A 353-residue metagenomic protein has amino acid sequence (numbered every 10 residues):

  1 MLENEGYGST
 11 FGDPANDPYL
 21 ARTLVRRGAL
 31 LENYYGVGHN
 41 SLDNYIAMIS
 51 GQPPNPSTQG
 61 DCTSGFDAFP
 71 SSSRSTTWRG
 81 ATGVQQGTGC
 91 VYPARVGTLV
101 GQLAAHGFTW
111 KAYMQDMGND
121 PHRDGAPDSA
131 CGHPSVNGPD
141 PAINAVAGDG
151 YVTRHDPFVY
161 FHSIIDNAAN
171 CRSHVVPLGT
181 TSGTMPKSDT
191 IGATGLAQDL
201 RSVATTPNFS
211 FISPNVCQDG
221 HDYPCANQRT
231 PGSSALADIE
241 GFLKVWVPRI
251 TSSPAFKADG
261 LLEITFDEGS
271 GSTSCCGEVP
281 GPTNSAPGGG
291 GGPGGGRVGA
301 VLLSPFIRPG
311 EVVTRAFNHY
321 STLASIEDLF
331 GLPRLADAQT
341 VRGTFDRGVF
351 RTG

Functional and structural regions predicted by a protein language model:
M1-G353: N-terminal pro-sequences and low-complexity stem/linker regions of secreted or lumenal proteins
